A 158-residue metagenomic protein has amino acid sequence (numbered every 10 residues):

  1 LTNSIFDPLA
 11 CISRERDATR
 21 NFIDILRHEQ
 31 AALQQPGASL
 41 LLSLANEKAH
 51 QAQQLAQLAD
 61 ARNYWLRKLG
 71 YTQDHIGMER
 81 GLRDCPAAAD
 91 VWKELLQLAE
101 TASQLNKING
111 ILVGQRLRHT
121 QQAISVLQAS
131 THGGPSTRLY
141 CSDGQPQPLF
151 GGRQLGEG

Functional and structural regions predicted by a protein language model:
L1-R80, A89-D90: Extended, charge-rich alpha-helical scaffolding segments
E79-G158: Short terminal interaction segments
